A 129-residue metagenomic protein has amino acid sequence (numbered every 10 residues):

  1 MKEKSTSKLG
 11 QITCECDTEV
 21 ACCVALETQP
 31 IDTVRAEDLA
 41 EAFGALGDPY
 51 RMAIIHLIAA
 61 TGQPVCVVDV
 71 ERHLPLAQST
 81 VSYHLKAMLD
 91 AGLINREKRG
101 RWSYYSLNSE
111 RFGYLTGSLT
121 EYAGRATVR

Functional and structural regions predicted by a protein language model:
M1-D38, T61, S109-R129: Amphipathic alpha-helical dimerization/coiled-coil segments that flank or bridge DNA-binding/regulatory modules
P30-A77, S103-E110: N-terminal helix-turn-helix DNA-binding core of bacterial DNA-binding proteins
R72, L89-D90: Alpha-helical residues within the helix-turn-helix
L74, L85, T116: Short amphipathic alpha-helical/adjacent loop interface patches that line ligand and macromolecule-binding sites
S82-H84, R101: Base-recognition residues in the alpha-helical recognition helix of bacterial helix-turn-helix
D90-R99, S106: Beta-hairpin "wing" of winged helix-turn-helix
